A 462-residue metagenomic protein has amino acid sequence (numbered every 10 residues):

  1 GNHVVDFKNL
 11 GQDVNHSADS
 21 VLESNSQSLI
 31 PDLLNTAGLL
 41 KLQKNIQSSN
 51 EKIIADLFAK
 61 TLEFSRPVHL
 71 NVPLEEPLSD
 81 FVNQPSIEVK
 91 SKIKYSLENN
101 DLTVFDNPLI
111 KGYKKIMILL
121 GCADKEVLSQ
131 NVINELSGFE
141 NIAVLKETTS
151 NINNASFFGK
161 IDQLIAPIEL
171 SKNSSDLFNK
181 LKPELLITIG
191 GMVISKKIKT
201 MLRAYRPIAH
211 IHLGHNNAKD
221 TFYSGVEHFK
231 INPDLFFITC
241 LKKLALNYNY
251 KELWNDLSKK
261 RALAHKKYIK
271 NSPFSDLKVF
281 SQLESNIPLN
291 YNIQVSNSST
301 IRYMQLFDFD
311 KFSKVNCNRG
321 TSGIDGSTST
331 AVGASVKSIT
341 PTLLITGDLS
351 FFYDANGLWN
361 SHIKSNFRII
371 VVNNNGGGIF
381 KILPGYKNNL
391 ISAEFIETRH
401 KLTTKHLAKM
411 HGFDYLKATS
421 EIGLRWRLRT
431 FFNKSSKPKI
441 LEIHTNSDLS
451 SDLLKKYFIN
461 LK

Functional and structural regions predicted by a protein language model:
G1, K8, D13-L22, Y303-K462: Thiamine diphosphate
G1-E51, K146-S258, S361, P384: Glycine-rich, acidic loop regions that bind phosphate or pyrophosphate groups
S28-P31, S65-L102, L428-K462: Glycine/aspartate-rich loop-and-adjacent alpha/beta segment that forms the canonical ThDP
I54-S65, V104-I116, L136, K180 (+3 more regions): Glycine-rich phosphate/diphosphate-binding loops that line cofactor/substrate pockets in enzymes
V72-L78, C122-D124, T149, N217 (+3 more regions): Glycine-rich beta-alpha junction loops
K115-M117, L185, N292, P341-L343: Structural motif
L120-I211, D310-S338, F352-N356, T419-S420: Glycine-rich, anion-gripping cofactor-binding loops and their flanking helix/strand elements in enzyme active sites
D256-I339: Active-site diphosphate/adenylate-binding microenvironment
